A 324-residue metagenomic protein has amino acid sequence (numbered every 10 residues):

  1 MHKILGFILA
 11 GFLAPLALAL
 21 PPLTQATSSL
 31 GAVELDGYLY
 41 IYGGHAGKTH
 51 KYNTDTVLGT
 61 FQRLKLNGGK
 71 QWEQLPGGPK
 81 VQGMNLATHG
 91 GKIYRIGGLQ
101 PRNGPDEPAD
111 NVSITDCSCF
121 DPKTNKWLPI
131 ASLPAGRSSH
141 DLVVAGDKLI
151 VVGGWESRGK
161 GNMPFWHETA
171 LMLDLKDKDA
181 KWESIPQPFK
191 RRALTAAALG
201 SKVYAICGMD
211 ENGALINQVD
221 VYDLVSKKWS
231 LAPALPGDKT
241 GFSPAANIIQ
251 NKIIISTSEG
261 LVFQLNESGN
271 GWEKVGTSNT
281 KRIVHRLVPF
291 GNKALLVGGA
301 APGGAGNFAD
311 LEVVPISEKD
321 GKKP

Functional and structural regions predicted by a protein language model:
H2-A10: Sec-dependent signal peptide recognition, specifically the positively charged N-region followed immediately by
A17-P324: Kelch-like beta-propeller repeat domains
